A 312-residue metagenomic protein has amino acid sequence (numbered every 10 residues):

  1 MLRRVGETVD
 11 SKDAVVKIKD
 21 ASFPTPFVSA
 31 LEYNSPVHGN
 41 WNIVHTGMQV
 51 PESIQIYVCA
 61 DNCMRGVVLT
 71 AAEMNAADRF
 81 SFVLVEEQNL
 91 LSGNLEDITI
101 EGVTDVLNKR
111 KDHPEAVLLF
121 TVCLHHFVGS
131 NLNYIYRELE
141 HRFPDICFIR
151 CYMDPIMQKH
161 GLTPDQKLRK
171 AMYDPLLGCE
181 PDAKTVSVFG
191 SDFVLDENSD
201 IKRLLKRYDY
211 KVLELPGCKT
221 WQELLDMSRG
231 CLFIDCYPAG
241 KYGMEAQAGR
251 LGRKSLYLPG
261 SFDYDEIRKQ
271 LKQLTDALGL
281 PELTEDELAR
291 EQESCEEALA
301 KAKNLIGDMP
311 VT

Functional and structural regions predicted by a protein language model:
M1-T312: An N-terminal assembly and electron-transfer interface module characteristic of large anaerobic redox and radical
